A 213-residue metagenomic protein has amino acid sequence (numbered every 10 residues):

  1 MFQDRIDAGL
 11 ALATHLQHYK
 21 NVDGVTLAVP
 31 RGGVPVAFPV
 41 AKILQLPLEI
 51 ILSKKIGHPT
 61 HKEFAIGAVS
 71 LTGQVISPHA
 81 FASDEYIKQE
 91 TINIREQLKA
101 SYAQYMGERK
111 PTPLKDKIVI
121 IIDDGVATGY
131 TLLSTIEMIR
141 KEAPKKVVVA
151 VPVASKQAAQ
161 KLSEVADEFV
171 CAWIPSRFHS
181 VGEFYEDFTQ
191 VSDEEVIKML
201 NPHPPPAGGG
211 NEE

Functional and structural regions predicted by a protein language model:
M1-E213: PRPP-associated nucleotide enzymes
